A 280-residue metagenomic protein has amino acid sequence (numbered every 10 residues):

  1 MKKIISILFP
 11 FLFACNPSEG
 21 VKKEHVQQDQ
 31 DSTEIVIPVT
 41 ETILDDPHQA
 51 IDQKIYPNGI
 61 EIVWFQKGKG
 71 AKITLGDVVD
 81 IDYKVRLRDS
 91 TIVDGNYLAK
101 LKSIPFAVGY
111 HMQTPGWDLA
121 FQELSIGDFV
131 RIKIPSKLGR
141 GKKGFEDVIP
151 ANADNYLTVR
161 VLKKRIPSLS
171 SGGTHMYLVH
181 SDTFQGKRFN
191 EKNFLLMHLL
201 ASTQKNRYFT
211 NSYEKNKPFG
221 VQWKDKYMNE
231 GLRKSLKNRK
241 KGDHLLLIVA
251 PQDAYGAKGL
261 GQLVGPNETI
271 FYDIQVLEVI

Functional and structural regions predicted by a protein language model:
I4-F13: Sec-dependent N-terminal signal peptides
C15-I280: Cross-family detector of peptidyl-prolyl cis-trans isomerase
